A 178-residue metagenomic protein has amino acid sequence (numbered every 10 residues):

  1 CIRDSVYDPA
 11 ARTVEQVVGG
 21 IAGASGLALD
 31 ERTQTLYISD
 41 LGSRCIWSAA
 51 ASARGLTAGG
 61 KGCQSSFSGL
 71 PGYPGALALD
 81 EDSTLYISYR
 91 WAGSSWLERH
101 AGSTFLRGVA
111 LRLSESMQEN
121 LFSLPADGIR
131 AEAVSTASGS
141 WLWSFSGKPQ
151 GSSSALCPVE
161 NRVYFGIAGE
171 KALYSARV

Functional and structural regions predicted by a protein language model:
R3, V17-T35, G69-S83, G128 (+1 more regions): Beta-rich, blade/repeat-based domains predominating in secreted/periplasmic proteins but also intracellular
D4, R44-I46, G93-S95, A131 (+1 more regions): Structural signal for beta-propeller blades
D8-R12, A50-R54, S135-G139, R177-V178: Short loop/turn segments that connect beta-strands within beta-propeller blades
T13-V18, G62-F67, S140-S146: A short beta-strand motif characteristic of beta-propeller blades
G20, D30, L36-S43, I87-W91 (+2 more regions): Conserved beta-strand positions in repeat-built beta-propeller and related beta-rich domains
A22-A24, S43-C45, A53-R54, P71-G75 (+2 more regions): Short, catalytically relevant binding-site loops at active-site mouths
P74-L142: Loop/turn-rich, solvent-exposed surfaces of beta-rich toroidal or solenoidal domains
S153-V178: Blade-level signature of beta-propeller repeat domains, shared across WD40, Kelch, NHL, RCC1 and BNR/Asp-box propellers
